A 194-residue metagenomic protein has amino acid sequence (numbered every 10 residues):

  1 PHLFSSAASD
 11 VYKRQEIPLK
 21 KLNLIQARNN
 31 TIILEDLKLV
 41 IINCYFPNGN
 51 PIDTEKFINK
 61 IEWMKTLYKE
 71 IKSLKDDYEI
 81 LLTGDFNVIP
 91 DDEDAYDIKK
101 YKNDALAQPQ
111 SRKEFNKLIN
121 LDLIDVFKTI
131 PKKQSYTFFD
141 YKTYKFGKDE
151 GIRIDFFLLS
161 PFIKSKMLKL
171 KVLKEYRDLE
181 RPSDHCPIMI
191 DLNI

Functional and structural regions predicted by a protein language model:
P1-Y12: Single conserved hydrophobic/aromatic residue that forms the stacking wall/gate of nucleotide- or nucleobase-binding
K13-I194: Active-site regions of metal-assisted phosphoester/phosphodiester hydrolases, unifying DNase/endonuclease modules
